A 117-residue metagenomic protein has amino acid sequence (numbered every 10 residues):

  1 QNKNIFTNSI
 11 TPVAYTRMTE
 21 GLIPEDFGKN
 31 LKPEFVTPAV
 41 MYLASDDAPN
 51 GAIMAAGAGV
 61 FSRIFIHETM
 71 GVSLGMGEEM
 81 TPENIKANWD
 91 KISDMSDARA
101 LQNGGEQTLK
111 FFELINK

Functional and structural regions predicted by a protein language model:
Q1-I10, A48-A56: Conserved Rossmann-fold SDR core element
N2-E25, S62-F65: Flexible, glycine-rich beta-alpha linker
F27-N116: C-terminal helical subdomain
